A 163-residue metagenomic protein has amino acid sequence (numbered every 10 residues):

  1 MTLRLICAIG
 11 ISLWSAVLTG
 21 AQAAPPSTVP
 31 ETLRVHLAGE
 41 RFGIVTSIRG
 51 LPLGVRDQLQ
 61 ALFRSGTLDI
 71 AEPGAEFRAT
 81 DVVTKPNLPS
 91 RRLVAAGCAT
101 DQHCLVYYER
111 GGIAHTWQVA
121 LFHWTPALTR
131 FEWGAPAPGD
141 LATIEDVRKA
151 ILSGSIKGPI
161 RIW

Functional and structural regions predicted by a protein language model:
M1-L5: Positively charged n-region of N-terminal signal peptides that target proteins for export
I6-V17: Bacterial N-terminal signal peptides
A21-Q102, P136-W163: Flexible low-complexity loop/turn motifs enriched in small/helix-breaking residues
P89, H103-L105, A114-A120: Short, surface-exposed coil-to-beta transition loops
A96-D101, H123-T129: A short, structured loop/turn motif at beta-sheet edges
Y107-Y108, W117-H123, A135-P136: "Short basic amphipathic alpha-helical interaction patches in structured regions
R110-I113, P138-D140: Solvent-exposed loop/turn segments at secondary-structure junctions within structured extracellular/periplasmic domains
W124-A142: Short beta-strand edge/turn micro-motifs at domain boundaries
